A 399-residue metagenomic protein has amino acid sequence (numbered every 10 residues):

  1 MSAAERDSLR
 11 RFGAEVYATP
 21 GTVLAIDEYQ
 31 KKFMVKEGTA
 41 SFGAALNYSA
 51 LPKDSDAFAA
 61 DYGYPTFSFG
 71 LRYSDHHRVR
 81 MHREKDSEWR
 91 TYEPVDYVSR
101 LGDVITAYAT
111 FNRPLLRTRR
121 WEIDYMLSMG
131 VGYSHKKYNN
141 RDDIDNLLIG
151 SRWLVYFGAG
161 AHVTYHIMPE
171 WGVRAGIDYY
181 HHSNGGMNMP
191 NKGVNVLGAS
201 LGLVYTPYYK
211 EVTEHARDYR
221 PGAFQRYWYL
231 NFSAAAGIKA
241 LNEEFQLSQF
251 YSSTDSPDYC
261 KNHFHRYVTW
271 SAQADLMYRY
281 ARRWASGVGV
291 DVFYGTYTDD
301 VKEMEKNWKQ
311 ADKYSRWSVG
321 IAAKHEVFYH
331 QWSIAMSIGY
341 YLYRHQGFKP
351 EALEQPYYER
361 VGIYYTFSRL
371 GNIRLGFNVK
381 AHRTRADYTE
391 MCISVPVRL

Functional and structural regions predicted by a protein language model:
R10, K36-A44, G63, S99-A107 (+8 more regions): Residues that define the transmembrane beta-barrel architecture of outer-membrane proteins
A14-A18, F67-L71, Y125-M129, A161 (+9 more regions): Membrane-embedded beta-strand positions of outer-membrane beta-barrel proteins
A18-L24, A50, L71-H77, M129-K137 (+9 more regions): Transmembrane beta-strands of outer-membrane beta-barrel pores
T22-G43, H82-Y97, A240-S271: Surface-exposed strand-loop-strand hairpins of Gram-negative outer-membrane beta-barrel proteins
I26-K32, R80-D86, K137-I144, G185-K192 (+5 more regions): Outer-membrane beta-barrel translocator domains and adjoining extracellular loop/strand segments of Gram-negative
Y29-M34, Y92-V98, D143-I149, N184-N191 (+4 more regions): Extracellular loop and loop/strand-boundary signature of outer-membrane beta-barrel proteins
A44, N195-A216, A386-L399: Outer-membrane beta-barrel "beta-signal"
D54-D56, R119-W121, I167-V173, Y209-V212 (+4 more regions): Repeated loop/turn-to-beta-strand initiation elements of outer-membrane beta-barrel proteins
